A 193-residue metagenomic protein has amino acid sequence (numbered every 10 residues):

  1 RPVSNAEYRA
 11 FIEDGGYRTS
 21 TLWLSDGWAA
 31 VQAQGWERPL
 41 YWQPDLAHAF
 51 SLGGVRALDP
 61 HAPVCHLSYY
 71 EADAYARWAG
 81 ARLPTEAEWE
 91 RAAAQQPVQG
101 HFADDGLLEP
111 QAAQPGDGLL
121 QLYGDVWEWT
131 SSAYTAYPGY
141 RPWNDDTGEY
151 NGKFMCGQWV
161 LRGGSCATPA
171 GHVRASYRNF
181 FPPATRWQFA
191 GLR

Functional and structural regions predicted by a protein language model:
R1-I12, E71-A74, A92: Short, solvent-exposed alpha-helical surface patches in non-cytosolic proteins
G16-A175: Functional-site microenvironments in short loops/helix caps that host divalent-cation chemistry
G148, R178-P183: Short, P/G- and charge-enriched loop/turn segments at secondary-structure junctions
R186-R193: Short, structured beta-strand segments at or near domain termini in extracellular proteins/domains
